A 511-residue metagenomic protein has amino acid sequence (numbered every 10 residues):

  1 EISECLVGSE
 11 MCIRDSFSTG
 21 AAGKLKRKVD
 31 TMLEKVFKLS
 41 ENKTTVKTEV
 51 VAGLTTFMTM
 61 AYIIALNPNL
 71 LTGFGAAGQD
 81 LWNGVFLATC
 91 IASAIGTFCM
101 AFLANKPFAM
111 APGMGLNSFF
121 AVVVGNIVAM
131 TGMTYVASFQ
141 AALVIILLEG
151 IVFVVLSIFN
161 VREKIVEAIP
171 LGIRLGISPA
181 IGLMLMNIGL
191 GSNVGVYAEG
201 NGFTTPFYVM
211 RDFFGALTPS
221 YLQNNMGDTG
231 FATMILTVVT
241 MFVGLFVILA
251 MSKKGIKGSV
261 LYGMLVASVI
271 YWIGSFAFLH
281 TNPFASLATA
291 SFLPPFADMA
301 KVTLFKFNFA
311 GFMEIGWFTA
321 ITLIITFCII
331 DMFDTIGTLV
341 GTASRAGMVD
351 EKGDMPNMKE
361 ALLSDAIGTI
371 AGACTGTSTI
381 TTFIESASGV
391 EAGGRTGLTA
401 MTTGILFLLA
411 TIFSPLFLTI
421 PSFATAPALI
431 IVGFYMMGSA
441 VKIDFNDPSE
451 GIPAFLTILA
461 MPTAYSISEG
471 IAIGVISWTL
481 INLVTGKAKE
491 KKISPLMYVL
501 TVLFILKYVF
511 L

Functional and structural regions predicted by a protein language model:
E1-D15: Single conserved hydrophobic/aromatic residue that forms the stacking wall/gate of nucleotide- or nucleobase-binding
R14-M32: Gram-positive cell-envelope targeting signals
V29-F86, M226-G227, M264-M358, V502-L506: Helix-loop-helix hairpins and the membrane-proximal interhelical loops of multi-pass alpha-helical transport proteins
L33-N67, A92-S93, G113-V122, N126-S178 (+1 more regions): Helix-loop-helix junctions within the multi-pass membrane cores of secondary transporters/permeases
L54-A61, I95-F98, F102, M186 (+4 more regions): Hydrophobic/aromatic residues within the transmembrane alpha-helices of Major Facilitator Superfamily
T72-N83, G125-A141, E314, F318-A320 (+2 more regions): Helix-coil boundary and interhelical linker segments in multi-pass alpha-helical membrane proteins
A92-M114: Juxtamembrane transmembrane-helix boundary signature
V128, T134-V266, M401-L511: Membrane-embedded alpha-helical modules
